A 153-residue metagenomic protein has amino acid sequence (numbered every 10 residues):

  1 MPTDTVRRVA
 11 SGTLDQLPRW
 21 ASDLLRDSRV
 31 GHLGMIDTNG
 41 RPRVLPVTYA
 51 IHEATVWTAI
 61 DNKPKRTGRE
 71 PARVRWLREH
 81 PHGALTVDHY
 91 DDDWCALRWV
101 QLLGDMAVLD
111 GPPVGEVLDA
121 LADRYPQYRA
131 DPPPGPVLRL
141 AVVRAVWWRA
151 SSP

Functional and structural regions predicted by a protein language model:
M1-Q16, G68, Y90-P153: Charged, gly/pro-rich active-site loop segments
D4-M35: Short, conserved active-site entrance elements at the starts or edges of catalytic domains
A21-S22, P71-V74: Short amphipathic alpha-helical segments and helix-helix/interface helices
R26-S28, R41-P42, W99, D131-P133: Short solvent-exposed loop/turn micro-motifs enriched in small/polar/acidic residues
S28-K65, L85-D88: Short beta-strand segments
R29-V30, H82-G83, P126, A145: Generic structural signal for secondary-structure transition and capping sites
G31, V56, G83, V100-L102 (+1 more regions): A broad, low-specificity signal marking well-ordered, structured residues that form hydrophobic/aromatic
